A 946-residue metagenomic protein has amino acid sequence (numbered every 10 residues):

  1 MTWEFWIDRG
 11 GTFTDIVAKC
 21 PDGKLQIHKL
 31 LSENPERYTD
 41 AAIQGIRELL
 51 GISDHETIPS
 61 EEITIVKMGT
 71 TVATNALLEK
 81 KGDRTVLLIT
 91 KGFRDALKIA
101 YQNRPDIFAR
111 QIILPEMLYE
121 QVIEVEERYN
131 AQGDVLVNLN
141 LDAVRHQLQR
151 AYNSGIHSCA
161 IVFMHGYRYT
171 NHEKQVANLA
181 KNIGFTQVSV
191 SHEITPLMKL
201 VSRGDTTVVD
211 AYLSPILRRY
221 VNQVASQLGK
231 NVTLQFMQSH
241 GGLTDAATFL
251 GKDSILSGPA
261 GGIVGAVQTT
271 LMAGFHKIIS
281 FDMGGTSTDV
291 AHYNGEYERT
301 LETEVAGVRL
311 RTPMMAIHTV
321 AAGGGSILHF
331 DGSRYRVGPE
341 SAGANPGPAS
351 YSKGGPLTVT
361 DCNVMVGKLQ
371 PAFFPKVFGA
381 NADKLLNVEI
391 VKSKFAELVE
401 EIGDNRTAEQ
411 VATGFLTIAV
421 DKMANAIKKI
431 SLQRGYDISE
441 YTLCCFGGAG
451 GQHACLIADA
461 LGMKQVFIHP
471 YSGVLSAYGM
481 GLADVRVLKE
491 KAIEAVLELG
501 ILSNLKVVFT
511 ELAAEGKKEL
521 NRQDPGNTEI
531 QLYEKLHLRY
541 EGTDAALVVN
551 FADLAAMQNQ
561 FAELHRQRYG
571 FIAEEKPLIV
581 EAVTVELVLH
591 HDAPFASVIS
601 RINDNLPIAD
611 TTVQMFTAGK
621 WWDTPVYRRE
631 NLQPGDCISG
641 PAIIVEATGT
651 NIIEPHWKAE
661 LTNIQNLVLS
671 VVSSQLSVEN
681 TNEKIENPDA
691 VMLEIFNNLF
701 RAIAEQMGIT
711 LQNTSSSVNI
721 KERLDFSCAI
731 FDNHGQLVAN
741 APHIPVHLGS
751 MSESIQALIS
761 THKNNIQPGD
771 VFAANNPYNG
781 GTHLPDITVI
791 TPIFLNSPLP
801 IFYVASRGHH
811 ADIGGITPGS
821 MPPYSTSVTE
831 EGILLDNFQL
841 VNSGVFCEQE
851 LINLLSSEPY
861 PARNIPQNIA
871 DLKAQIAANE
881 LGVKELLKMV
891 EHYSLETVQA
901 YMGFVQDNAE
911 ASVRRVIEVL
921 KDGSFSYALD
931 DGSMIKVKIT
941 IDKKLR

Functional and structural regions predicted by a protein language model:
M1-T85, N130, V137-A160, K174-S191 (+13 more regions): N-terminal glycine/serine-rich phosphate-binding loop of ATP-dependent small-molecule kinases, especially carbohydrate
F13-V17, I27, L31, E36-T39 (+7 more regions): Conserved phosphate-binding loops in N-terminal lobes of ATP-dependent enzymes of the actin/Hsp70/sugar-kinase
V17-K19, A42, A76-D83, I89-T90 (+22 more regions): Short acidic, glycine/serine/threonine-rich loops at helix termini
A18-K19, H28-P35, V86-G92, Q111-P115 (+5 more regions): Glycine-rich phosphate-binding loop of actin/hexokinase-like ATP-binding domains
L49, H192-K199, R219-R336, D383-H453 (+4 more regions): ATP-dependent carbohydrate kinase catalytic cores
D142-H146, R150, S154, G262 (+8 more regions): C-terminal, non-catalytic interaction/recognition modules in large multi-subunit enzymes and RNPs
I183-T206, G462-Y478: Conserved phosphate-binding/catalytic loops in two-lobed NTP-binding clefts
